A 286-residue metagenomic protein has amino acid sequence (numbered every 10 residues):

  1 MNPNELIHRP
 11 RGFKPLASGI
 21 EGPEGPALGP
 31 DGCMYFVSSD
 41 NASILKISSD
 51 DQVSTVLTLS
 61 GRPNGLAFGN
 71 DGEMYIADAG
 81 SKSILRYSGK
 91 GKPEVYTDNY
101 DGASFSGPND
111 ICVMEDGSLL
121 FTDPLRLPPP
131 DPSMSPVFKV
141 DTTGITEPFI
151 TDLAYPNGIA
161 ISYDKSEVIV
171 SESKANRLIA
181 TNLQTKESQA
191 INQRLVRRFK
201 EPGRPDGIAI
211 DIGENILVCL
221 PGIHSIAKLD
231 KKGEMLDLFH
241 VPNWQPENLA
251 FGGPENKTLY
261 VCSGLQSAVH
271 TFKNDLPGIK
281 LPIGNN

Functional and structural regions predicted by a protein language model:
M1-E21, D51, T97, Q193-V196 (+2 more regions): A short helix->beta-strand "capping" segment at the edge of beta-propeller domains
M1-R11, D31, N41, P130-M134 (+2 more regions): Blade/loop signatures of beta-propeller domains
G12-A17, Q52-T58, E94-G102, I145-T151 (+2 more regions): A short beta-strand motif characteristic of beta-propeller blades
A17-M34, L59-D78, K82-S83, Y100-L119 (+5 more regions): Beta-rich, blade/repeat-based domains predominating in secreted/periplasmic proteins but also intracellular
S39-D40, A79-G80, L125-S135, S173-N176 (+2 more regions): Short, solvent-exposed loop/turn segments at conserved positions within beta-propeller repeat blades
S43-L45, S83-L85, S135-F138, R177-I179 (+2 more regions): A short loop-to-beta-strand structural motif that recurs across blades of beta-propeller domains
N176-R177, L183, N192-E234: Loop/turn-rich, solvent-exposed surfaces of beta-rich toroidal or solenoidal domains
T181-S188, K273-K280: Short loop/turn segments immediately following beta-strands, especially the blade-tip and inter-blade linker loops
